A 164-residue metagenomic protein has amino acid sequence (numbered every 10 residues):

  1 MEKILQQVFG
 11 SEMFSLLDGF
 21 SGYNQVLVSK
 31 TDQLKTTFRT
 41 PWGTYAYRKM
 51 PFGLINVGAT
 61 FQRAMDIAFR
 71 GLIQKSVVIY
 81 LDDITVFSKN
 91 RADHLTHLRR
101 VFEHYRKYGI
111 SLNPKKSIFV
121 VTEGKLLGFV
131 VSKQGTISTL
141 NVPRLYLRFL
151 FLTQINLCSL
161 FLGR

Functional and structural regions predicted by a protein language model:
M1, L95-L98: Amphipathic alpha-helical segments in well-structured domains
M1, N90, Q154-I155: Alpha-helix N-cap recognition
E2, Q6-G10, L16-M50, I55-Q74 (+2 more regions): Reverse-transcriptase-like RNA-dependent polymerase core
F9-S11, N56, K75, Y80-D82 (+2 more regions): C-terminal reverse transcriptase regions that engage the nucleic-acid substrate
S21, T85, V142: Short, glycine/acidic-enriched loop or turn micro-motifs at the edges of active sites
Y23-Q25, F87, H94, V121: Flexible loop/turn segments at secondary-structure boundaries
G58-L95, G109-S111: Active-site palm subdomain of RNA-directed nucleic acid polymerases
F102-I110: A common structural junction motif
